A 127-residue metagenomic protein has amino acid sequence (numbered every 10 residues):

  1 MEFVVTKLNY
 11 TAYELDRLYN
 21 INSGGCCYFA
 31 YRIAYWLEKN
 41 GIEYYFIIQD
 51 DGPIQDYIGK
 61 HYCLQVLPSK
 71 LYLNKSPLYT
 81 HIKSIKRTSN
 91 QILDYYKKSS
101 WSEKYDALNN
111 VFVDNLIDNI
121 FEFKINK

Functional and structural regions predicted by a protein language model:
M1-K127: A structural boundary/capping signal
